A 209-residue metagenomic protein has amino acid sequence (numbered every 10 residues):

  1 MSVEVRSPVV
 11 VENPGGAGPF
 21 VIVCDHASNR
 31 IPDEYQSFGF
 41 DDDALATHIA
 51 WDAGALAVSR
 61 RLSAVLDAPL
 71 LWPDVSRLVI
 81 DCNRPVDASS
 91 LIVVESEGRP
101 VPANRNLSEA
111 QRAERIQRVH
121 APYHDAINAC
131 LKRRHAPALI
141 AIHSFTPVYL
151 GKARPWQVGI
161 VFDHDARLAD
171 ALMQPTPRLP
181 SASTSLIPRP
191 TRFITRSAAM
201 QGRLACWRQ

Functional and structural regions predicted by a protein language model:
M1-L139, S144-Q209: N-terminal catalytic or cofactor-binding beta/alpha core of small enzyme domains
